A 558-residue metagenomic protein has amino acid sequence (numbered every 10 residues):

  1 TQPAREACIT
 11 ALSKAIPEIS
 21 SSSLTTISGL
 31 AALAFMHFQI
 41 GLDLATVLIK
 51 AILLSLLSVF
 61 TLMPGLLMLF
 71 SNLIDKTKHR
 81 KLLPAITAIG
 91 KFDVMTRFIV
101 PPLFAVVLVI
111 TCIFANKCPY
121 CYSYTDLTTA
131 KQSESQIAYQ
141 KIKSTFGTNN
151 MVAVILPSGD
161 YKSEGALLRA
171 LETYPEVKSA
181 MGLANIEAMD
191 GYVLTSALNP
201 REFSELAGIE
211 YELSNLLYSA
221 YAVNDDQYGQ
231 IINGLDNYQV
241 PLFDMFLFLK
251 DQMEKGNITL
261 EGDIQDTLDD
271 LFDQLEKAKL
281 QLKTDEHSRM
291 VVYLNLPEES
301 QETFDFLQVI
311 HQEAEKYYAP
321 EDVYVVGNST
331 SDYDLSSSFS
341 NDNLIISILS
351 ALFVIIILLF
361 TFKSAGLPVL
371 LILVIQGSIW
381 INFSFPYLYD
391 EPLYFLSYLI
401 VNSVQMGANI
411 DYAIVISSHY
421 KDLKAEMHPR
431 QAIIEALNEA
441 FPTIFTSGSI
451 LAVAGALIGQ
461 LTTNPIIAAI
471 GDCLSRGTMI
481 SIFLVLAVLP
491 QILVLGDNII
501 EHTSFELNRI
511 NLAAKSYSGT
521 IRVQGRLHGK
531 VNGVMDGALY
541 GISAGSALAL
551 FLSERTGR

Functional and structural regions predicted by a protein language model:
T1-L127, E298-Q301, D305-Q308, Q312-V531 (+2 more regions): Membrane-embedded transmembrane helical bundles of large multi-pass transporters/channels
F98-V223: Juxtamembrane segments of multi-pass membrane proteins
A153-I155, R289-V291, Q405: Short aromatic/hydrophobic contact patches that present stacked aromatics for nucleic-acid/ligand binding
E176-N185, D266-T267, E321-G327, A452: Short beta-strand elements
F203-P241, I355-F360: Extended, charge-rich low-complexity interaction segments
G229-I356: Extracytoplasmic
T556-R558: Membrane-engaging insertion elements
